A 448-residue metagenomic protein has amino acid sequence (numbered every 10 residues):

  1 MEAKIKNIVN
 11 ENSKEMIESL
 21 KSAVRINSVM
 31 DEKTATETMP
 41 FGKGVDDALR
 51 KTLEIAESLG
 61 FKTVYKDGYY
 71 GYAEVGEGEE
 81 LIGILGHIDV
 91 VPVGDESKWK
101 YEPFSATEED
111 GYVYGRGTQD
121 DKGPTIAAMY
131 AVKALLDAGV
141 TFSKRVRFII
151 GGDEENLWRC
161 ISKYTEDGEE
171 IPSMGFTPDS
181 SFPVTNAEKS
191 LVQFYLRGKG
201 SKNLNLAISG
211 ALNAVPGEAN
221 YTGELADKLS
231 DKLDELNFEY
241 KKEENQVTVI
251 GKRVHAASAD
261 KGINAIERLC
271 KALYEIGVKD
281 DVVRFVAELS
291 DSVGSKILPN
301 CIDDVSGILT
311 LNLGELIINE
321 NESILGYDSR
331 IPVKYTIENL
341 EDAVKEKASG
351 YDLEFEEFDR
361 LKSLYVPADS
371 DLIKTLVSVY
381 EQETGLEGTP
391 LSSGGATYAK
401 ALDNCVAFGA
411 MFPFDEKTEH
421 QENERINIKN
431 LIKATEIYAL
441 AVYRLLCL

Functional and structural regions predicted by a protein language model:
E2-Y114, A138-F142: Acidic/His- and Gly-rich active-site-bordering loop/insert found across diverse amide/peptide-bond hydrolases
I8-E15, S19-I26, K51-L59, A134 (+6 more regions): Generic non-transmembrane alpha-helical segments
T52, V64, A257-E320, G326 (+2 more regions): An extended, acidic, His-containing surface patch that forms the Zn2+-binding/catalytic region of metallohydrolases
L81-I150, N156, E170, Q421-E424 (+1 more regions): Active-site metal-coordination/substrate-binding segment of hydrolases, especially metallo-dependent peptidases
S143-G151, Y221, R284-F285, E357: Beta-strand segments within the central parallel beta-sheet cores of soluble alpha/beta enzyme folds
S162-K334: Midchain, well-structured core segments that form catalytic/ion-binding scaffolds
F238-E244, G350-D359: Conserved short beta-strand edge segments in small beta-sheet-based binding/regulatory domains
